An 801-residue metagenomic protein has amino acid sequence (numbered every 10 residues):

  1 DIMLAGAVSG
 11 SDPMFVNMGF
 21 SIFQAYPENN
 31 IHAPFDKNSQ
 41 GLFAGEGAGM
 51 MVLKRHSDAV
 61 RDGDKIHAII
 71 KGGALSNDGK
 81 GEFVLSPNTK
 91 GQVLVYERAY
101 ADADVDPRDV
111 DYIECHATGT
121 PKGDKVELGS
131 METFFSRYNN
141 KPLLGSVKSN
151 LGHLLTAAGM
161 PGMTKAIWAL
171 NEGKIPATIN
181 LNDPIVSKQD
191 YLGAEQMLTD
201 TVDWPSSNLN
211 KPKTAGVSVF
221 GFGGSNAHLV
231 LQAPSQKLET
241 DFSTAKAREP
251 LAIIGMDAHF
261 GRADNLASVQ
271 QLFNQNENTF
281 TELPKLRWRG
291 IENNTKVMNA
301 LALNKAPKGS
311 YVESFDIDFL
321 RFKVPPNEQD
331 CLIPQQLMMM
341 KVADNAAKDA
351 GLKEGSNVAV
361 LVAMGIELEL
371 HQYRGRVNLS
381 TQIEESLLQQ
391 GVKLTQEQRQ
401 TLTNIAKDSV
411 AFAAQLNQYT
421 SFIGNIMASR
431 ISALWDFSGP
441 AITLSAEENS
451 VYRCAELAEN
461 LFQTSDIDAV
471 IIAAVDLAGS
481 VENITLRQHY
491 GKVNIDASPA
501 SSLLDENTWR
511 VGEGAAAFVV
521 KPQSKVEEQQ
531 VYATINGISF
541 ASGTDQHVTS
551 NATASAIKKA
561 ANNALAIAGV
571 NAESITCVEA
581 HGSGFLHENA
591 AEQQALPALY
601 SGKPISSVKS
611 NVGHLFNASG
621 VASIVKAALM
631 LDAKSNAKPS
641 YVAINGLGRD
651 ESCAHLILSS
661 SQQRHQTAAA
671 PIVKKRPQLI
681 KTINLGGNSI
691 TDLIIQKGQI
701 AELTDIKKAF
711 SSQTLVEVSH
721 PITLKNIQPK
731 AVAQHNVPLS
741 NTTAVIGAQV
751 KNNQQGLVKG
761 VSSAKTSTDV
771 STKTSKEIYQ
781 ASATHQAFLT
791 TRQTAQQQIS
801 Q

Functional and structural regions predicted by a protein language model:
D1-Q678, T682-L685: Condensing-enzyme catalytic core of the thiolase-fold
T199, V217, V230-L231, I253-I254 (+5 more regions): Flexible, low-complexity linker/boundary loops enriched in proline and small hydrophobic residues that flank enzymatic
